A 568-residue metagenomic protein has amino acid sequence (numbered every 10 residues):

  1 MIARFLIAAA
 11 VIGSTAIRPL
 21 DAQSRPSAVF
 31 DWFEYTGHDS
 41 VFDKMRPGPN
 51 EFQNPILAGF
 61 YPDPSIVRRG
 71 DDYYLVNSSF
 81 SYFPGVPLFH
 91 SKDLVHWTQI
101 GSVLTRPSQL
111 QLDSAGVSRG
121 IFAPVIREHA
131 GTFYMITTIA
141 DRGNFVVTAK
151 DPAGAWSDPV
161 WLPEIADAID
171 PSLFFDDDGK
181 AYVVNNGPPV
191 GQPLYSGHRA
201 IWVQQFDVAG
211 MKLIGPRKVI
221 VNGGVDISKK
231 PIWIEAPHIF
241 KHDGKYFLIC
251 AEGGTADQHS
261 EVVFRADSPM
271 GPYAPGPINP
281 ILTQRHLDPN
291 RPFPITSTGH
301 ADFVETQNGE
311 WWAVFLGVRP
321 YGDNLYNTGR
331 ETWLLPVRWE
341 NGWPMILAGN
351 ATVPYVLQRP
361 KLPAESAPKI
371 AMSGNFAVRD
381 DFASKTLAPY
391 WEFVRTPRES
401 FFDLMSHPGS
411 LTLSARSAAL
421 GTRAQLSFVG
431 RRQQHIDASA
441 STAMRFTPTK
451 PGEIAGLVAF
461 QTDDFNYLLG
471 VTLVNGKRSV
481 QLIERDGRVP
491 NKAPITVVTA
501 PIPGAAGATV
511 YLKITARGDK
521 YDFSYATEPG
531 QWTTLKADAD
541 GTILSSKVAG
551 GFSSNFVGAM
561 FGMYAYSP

Functional and structural regions predicted by a protein language model:
R4-A16: Bacterial N-terminal signal peptides
R18-D21: Sec/Tat signal peptide C-region and signal peptidase I cleavage site
Q23-P568: Carbohydrate-active catalytic/glycan-binding domains of CAZyme proteins, especially the secreted or lumenal ectodomains
